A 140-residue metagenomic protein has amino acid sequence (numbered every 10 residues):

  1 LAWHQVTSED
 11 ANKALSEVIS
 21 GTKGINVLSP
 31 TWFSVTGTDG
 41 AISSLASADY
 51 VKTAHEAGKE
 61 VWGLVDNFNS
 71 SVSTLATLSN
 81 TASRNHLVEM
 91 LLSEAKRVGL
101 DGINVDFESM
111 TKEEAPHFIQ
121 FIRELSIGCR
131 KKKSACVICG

Functional and structural regions predicted by a protein language model:
L1-E9, S20, S34-G140: Chitinase-like catalytic core of GlcNAc-active glycosidases
N12-L15: Leucine-rich repeat
E17-I25: A short, Lys/Arg-enriched amphipathic alpha-helix followed by its capping loop at the start of a domain
